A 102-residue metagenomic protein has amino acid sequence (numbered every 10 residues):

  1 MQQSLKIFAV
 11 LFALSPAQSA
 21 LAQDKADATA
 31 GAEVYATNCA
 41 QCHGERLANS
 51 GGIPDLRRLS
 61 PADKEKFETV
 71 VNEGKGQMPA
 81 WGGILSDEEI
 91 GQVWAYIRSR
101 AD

Functional and structural regions predicted by a protein language model:
M1-D27, V70, I84, Y96-D102: Post-cleavage N-terminal segment of exported redox proteins
L11, A20, G31, L56 (+2 more regions): Generic anion/oxyanion-binding catalytic loop in active/binding sites
A28-E33, G44-K75: Gly/Gly-Pro-rich "capping" loops immediately C-terminal to redox-active cysteine motifs in periplasmic/lumenal
A36: Residues immediately within or flanking Cys/His clusters that coordinate Zn2+ in small zinc-binding modules
C39-C42: Short cysteine clusters
S50-L59, N72-D102: Axial heme c-ligation environment in periplasmic c-type cytochrome domains
